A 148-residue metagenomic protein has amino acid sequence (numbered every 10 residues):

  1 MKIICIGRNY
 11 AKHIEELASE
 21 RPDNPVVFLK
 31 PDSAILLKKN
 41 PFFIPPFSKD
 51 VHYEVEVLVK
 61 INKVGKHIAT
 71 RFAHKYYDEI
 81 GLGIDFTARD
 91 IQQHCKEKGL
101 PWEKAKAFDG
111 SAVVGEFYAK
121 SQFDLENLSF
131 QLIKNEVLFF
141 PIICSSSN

Functional and structural regions predicted by a protein language model:
M1-N148: Catalytic-core "active-site belt" of small-molecule-metabolizing enzymes, emphasizing His/Asp/Glu-rich regions
